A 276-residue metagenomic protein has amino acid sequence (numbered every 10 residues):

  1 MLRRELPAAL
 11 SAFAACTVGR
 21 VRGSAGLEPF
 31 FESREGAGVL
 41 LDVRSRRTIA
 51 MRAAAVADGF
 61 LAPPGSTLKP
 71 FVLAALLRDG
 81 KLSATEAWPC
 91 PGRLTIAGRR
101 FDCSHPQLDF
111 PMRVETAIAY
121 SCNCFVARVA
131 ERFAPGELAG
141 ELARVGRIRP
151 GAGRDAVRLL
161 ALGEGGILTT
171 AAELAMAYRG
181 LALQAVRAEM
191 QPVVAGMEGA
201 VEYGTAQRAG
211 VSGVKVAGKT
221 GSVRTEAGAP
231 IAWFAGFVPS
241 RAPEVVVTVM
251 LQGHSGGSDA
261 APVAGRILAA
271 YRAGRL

Functional and structural regions predicted by a protein language model:
M1-F13: N-terminal secretory signal peptides and thylakoid transit peptides that target proteins across membranes
R20-R44, T48-R52, V56: Beta-lactamase-like hydrolase cores
V21-G23, L77-A97, Q184-E189: Short, well-structured active-site flanking segments
R46, L61-W88, A117, L174-L181 (+2 more regions): Active-site SXXK
A50-T67, P111-R113, I148-A188: Active-site-proximal helix/loop microenvironment of the serine DD-peptidase/beta-lactamase transpeptidase fold
L82-A139, V157, L162: Conserved catalytic neighborhood of penicillin-recognizing serine enzymes
A156-A185, M197-L276: Active-site beta-strand/loop architecture of penicillin-binding DD-peptidases
